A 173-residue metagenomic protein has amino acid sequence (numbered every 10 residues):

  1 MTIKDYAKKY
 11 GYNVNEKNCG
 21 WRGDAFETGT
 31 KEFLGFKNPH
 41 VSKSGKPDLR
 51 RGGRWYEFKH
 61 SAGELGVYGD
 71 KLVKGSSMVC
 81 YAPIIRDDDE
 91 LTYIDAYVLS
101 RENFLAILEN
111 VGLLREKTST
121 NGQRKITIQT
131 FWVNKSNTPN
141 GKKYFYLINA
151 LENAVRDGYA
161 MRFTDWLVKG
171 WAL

Functional and structural regions predicted by a protein language model:
M1-L173: Nucleic-acid endonuclease domains
